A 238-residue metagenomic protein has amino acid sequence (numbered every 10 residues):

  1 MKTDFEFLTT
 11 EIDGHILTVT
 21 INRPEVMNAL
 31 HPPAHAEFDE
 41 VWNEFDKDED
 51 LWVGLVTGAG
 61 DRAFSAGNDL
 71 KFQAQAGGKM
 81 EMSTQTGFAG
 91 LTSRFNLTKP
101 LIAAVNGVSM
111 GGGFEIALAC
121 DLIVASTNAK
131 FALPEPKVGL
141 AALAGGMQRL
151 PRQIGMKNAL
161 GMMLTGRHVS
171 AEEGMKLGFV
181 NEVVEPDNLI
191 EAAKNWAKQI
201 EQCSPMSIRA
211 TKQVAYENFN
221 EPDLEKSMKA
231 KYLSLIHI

Functional and structural regions predicted by a protein language model:
M1-D61: Conserved CoA-thioester-binding segment of acyl-CoA-metabolizing enzymes
K2, G58-N96, K137-L140, F219-D223: Glycine- (often His-adjacent) and acidic-residue-rich active-site loop that binds/positions the CoA thioester
V19, R23, F38, V56 (+5 more regions): Terminal peptide-recognition signature
D61-S65, M110, A132, A215: Short, active-site-adjacent cap segments at secondary-structure transitions
F88-T98, A104, M110-L164, A192 (+1 more regions): CoA-thioester-processing core
L122, G161, T165-R167, E173 (+3 more regions): Well-ordered beta-strand positions
V124-A129, V180-M228: C-terminal long alpha-helix characteristic of the crotonase
I236-I238: Conserved small/polar residues in nucleotide/adenosyl-binding loops
